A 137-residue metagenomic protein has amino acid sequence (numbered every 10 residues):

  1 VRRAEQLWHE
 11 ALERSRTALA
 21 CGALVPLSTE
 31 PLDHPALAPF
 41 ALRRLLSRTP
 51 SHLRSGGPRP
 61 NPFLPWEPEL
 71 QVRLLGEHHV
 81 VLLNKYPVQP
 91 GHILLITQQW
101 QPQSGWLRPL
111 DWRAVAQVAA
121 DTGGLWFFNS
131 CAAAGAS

Functional and structural regions predicted by a protein language model:
V1-L107: Active-site microenvironments that recognize anionic phosphate/pyrophosphate groups
P90-S137: Long, hydrophobic, well-ordered secondary-structure blocks that form the structural core and pocket-lining surfaces
